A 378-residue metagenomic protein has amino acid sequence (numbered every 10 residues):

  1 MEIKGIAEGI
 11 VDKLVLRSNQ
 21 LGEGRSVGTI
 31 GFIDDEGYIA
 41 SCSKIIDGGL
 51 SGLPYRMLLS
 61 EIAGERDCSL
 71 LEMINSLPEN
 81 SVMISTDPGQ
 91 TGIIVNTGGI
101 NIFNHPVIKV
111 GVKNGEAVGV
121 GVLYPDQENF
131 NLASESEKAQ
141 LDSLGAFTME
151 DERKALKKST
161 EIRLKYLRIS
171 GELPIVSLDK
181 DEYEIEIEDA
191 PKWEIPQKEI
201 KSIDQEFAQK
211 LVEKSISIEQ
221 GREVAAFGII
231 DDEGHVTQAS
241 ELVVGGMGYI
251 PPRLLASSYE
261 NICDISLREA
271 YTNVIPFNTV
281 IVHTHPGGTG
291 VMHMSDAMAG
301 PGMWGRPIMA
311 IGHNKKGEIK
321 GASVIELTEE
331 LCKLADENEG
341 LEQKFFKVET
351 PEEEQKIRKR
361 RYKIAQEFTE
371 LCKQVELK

Functional and structural regions predicted by a protein language model:
M1-I3, L377-K378: Non-Sec secretion/translocation targeting segments of pathogen effectors
E2-L16, V27, L50-P54, P196-S217 (+2 more regions): Intrinsically disordered, compositionally biased low-complexity regions
S18-G22, G98-G99, S215-Q220: Short consensus segments that form the blades of beta-propeller domains, in both extracellular/periplasmic
S26-D34, I108-G111, G121-V122, E223-D231 (+1 more regions): Short beta-strand scaffold segments in enzyme catalytic cores
Y38-K44, H235-E241, G321-V324: Amphipathic coiled-coil signal-relay and dimerization helices
K44-G49, Q238-I250: Structured interaction and signal-relay segments at domain junctions
M57, E61-A190, I195, A256-K378: Active-site-proximal loop/helix of nucleotide/amide-processing enzymes and allied scaffolds
